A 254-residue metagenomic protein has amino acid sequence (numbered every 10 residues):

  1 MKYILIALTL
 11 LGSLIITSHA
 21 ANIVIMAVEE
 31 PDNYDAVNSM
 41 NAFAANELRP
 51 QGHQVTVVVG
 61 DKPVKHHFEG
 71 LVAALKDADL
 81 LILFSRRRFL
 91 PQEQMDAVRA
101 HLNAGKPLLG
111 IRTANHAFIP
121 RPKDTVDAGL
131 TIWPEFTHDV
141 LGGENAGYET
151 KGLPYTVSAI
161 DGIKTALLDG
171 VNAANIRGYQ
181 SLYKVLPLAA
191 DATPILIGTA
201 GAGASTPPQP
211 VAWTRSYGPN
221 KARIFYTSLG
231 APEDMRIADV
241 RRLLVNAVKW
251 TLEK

Functional and structural regions predicted by a protein language model:
L5-I15: Bacterial N-terminal signal peptides
L11-G12, H67-G70, M95-D96, Q180-Y183 (+1 more regions): A generic local structural motif
A20-N22, A27, D35, N46 (+5 more regions): Extracellular ligand-binding/catalytic regions of CAZymes and related secreted enzymes and adhesion modules
N22-V28, D32-F118: Helical hinge/lid and interdomain linker segments adjacent to catalytic or ligand-binding clefts that mediate domain
M26, A74, R88-D169: A glycine-rich, often tryptophan-bearing local segment used as a flexible ligand/cofactor-contacting loop or short
R49, Q54, D77, A146-N220: Catalytic beta-strand/loop cores that center a nucleophilic Ser/Cys/Thr and support acyl-enzyme chemistry
I132-L141, N175, Y179, Y183-A192 (+3 more regions): Oxidoreductase and adenylate-handling cofactor-binding alpha/beta cores
